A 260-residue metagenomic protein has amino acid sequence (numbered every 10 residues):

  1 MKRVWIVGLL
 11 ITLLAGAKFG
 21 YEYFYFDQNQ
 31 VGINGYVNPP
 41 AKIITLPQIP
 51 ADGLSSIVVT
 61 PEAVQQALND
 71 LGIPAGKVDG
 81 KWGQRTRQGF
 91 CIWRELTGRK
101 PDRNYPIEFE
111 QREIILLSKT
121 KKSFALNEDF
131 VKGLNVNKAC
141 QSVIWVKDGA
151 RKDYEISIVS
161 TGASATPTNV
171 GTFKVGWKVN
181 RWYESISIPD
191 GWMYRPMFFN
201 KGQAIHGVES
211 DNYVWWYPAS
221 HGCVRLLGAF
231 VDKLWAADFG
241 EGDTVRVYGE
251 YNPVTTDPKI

Functional and structural regions predicted by a protein language model:
M1-L13: N-terminal Sec-pathway targeting helices
L13-V78, T172: Acidic, Ser/Thr/Pro/Gly-enriched interdomain connector segments
Y23-G32, P167-V170, W182-I260: Exported/periplasmic cell-wall-interacting domains
K42-I57, G98-G133, P258-K259: Intrinsically disordered, low-complexity Ser/Thr-rich linker and spacer segments in cell-wall-related proteins
I49-I57, P74-G80, K100, D129-K132 (+3 more regions): Second-shell loop/turn segments in exported
D52-P61, N69-I115: Short acidic, glycine/serine/threonine-rich helix-capping segments at coil-helix boundaries
Q66-P74, C91-R99, D148-R151, N180 (+2 more regions): Sec-exported extracytoplasmic/periplasmic mature domains
K121-V214, K259: Gly/Pro-biased beta-strand-loop elements
